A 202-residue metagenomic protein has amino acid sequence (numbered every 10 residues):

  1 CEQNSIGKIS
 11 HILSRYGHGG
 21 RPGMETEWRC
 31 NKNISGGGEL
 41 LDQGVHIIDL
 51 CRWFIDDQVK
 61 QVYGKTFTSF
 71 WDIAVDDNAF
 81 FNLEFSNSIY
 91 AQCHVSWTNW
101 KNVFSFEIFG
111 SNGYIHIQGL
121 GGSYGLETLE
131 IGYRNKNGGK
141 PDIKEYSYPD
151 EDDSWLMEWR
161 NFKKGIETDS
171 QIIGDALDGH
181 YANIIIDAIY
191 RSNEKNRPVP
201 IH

Functional and structural regions predicted by a protein language model:
C1-I73, N196: Predominantly a Rossmann-like dinucleotide-binding segment in NAD(P)-dependent oxidoreductases
H11, I48-S123, P149, L156-I172: Contiguous beta-strand/loop segments that form the cofactor/metal-binding neighborhood of enzyme cores
W28, G138-D142: Short, basic/glycine-rich phosphate-binding loops at helix/coil junctions that contact nucleotide phosphates
V45-D49, D153-R160, L177-I184: A structural signal for well-ordered alpha-helical segments within the folded catalytic domains of diverse enzymes
S86, F162-H202: C-terminal helix-rich "cap/oligomerization" subdomain common to oxidoreductases
F106, Y124-G139: Short polybasic amphipathic segments
D142-E151: C-terminal "lid/loop" region of Rossmann-like NAD(P)-dependent oxidoreductases
